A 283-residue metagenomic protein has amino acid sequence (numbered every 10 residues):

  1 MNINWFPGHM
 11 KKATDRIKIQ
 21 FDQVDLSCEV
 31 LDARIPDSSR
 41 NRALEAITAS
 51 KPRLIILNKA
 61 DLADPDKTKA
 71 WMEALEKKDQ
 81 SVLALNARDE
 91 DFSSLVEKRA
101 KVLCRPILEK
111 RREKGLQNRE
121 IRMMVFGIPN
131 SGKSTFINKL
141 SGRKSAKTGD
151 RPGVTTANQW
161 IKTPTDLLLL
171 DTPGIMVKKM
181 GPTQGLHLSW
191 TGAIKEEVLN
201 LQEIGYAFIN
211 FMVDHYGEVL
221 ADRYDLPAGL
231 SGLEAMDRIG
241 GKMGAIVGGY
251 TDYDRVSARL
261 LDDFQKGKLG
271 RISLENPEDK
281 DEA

Functional and structural regions predicted by a protein language model:
M1-S27, R34-I35, R40-A43, I47-R53 (+4 more regions): Helix-rich effector regions associated with P-loop NTPase G domains
R42-E45, K69-M72, E97-R99, N138-L140 (+1 more regions): Short, glycine/charged-enriched secondary-structure capping and boundary segments
L54, D61-F126, S145: Canonical P-loop GTPase G-domain recognition
A87, S134-I137, T165-L170: Conserved active-site beta-strand-loop modules that form the wall/rim of enzyme catalytic pockets and either contain
L95, R99, T135, A207 (+1 more regions): Alpha-helical scaffold segments in soluble metabolic enzymes
I107-R111, K144-D150, H215-V219: Short, structured loop/turn "capping" segments at alpha-beta junctions
L116-N118, K139-L140, I161-K162: Solvent-exposed alpha-helices and their adjacent loops that cap or buttress functional pockets in soluble metabolic
R122-G142, A146-T148, T172: Glycine-rich phosphate-binding P-loop
